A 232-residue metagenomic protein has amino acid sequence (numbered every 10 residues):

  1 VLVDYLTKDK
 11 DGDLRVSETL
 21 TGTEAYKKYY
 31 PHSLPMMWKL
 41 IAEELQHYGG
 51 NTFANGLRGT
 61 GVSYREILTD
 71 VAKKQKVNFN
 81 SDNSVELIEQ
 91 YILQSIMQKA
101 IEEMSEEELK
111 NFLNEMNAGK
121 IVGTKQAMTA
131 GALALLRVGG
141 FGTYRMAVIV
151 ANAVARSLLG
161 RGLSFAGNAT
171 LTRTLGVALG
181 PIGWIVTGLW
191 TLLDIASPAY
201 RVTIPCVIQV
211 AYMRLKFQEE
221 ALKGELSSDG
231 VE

Functional and structural regions predicted by a protein language model:
V1-E106: N-terminal leader/propeptide segments of preproteins
V1-Y5, R145, L226: Anaerobic metallocofactor- and corrinoid-dependent redox/one-carbon enzyme cores, especially those from methanogenesis
L2, T23-K27, F141, S197 (+2 more regions): Generic intrinsically disordered, low-complexity segments enriched for polar/acidic and small residues
T7, T19-T23, T52, T60 (+8 more regions): Residue-identity detector for threonine
A25, Y91-I182, A196: Compositionally biased, low-complexity segments of secreted and virulence-associated proteins that act as
G49, F53, F79-N83, M104 (+5 more regions): Residue-level signal for secondary-structure boundary elements
V150-V231: Membrane-engaging insertion elements
